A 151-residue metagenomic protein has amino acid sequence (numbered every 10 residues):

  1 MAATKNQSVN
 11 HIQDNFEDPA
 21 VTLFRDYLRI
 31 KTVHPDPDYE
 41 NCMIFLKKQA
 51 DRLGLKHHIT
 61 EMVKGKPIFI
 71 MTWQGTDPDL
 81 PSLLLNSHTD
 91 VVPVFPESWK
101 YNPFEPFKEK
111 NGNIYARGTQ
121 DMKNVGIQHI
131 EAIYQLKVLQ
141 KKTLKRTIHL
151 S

Functional and structural regions predicted by a protein language model:
T4-Q120, G126, I130, Q135-R146: Acidic/His- and Gly-rich active-site-bordering loop/insert found across diverse amide/peptide-bond hydrolases
H149-S151: Extended hydrophobic secondary-structure segments that form protein cores and membrane-embedded regions
